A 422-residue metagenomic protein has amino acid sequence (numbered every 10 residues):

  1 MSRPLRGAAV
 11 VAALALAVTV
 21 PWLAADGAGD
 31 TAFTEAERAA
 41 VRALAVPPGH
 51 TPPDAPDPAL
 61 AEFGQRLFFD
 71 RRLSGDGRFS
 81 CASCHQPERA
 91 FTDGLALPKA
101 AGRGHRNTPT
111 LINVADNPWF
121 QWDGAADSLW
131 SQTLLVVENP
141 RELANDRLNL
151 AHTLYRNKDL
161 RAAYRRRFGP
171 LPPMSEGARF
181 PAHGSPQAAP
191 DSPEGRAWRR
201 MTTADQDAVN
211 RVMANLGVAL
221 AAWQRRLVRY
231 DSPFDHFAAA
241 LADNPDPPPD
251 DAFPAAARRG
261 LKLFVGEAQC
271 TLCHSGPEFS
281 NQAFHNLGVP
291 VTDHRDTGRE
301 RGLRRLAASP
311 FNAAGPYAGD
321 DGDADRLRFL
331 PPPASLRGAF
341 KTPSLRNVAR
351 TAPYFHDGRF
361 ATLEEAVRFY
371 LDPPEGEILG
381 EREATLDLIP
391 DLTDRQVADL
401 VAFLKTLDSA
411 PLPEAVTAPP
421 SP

Functional and structural regions predicted by a protein language model:
S2-A9, L14-P422: Periplasmic c-type cytochrome electron-transfer domains
